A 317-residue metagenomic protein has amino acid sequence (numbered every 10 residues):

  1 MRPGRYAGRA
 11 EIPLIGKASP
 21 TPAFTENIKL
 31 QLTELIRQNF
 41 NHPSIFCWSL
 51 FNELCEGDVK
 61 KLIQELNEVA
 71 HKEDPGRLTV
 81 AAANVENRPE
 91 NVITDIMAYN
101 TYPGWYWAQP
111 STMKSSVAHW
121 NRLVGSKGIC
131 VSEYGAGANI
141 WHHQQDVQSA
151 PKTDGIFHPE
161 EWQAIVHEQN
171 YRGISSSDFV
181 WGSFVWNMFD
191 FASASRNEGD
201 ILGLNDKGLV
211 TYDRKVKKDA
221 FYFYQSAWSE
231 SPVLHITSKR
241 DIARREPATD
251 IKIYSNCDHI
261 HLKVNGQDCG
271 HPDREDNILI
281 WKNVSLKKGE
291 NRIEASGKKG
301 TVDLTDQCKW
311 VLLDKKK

Functional and structural regions predicted by a protein language model:
M1-A118, R122-G128, A138-D154: Active-site mouth of glycoside hydrolases
G155, P159-R196: Substrate-binding cleft of secreted/luminal carbohydrate-active enzymes
W186-N256, I260, K299-D306, W310-K315: Aromatic-rich peripheral "rim/lid" segments of glycoside hydrolase catalytic domains that contact and position glycan
I242, N277-I280: C2 and C2-like phospholipid-binding beta-sandwich domains
V264-C269, G300: Change "in extracellular beta-sheet-rich domains … of secreted and cell-surface proteins" to "in beta-sheet-rich domains
D268-N277: Short beta-strand segments within Ig-like beta-sandwich modules, predominantly Fibronectin type-III
V284-E290: Surface-exposed, short loops/turns at beta-strand junctions within beta-sandwich domains
E290-K299: Short, aromatic- and glycine-rich surface loops/edge beta-strands on solvent-exposed regions
